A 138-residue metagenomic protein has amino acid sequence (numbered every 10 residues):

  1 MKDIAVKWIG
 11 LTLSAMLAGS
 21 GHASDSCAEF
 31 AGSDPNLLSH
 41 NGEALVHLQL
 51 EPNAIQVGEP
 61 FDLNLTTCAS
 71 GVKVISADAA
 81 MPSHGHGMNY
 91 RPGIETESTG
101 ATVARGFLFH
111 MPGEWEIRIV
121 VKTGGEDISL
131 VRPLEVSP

Functional and structural regions predicted by a protein language model:
M1-I9: Bacterial N-terminal signal peptides that target proteins for export
G10-A18: Bacterial N-terminal signal peptides
G19-A23: Sec/Tat signal peptide C-region and signal peptidase I cleavage site
S24-P138: Contiguous segments within soluble domain cores/interaction surfaces
